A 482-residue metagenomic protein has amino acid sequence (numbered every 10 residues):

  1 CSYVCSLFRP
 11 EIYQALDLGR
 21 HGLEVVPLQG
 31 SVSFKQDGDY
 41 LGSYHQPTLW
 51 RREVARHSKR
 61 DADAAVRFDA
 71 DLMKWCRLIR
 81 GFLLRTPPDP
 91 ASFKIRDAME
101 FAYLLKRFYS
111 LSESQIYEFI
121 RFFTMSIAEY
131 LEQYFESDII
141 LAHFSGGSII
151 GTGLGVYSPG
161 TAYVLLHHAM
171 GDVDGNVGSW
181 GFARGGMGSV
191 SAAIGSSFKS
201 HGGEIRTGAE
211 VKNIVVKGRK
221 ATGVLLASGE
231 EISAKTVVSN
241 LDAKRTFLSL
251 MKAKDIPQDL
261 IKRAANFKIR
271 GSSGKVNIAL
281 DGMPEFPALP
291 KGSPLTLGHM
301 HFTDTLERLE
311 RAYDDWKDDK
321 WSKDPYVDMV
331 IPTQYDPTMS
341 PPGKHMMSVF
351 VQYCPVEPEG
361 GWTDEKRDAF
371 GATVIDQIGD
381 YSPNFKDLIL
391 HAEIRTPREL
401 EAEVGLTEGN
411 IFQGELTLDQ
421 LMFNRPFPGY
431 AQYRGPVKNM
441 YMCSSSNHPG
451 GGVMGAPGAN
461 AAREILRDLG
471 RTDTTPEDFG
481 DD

Functional and structural regions predicted by a protein language model:
C1-A91, Q413-L416, N460: N-terminal glycine-rich phosphate/pyrophosphate-binding loop and immediately adjacent elements
R67-M99, P325-F423, F479-D482: Helix-rich C-terminal "cap"/substrate-channel and partner-interaction subdomain that packs against the flavin-binding
M73-H201, G208, L406-L421: Active-site/ligand-binding neighborhood in enzyme catalytic cores
S137, L141-G160, K320-P332, N384-H448: A glycine-rich dinucleotide-binding beta-alpha-beta segment and adjacent secondary-structure elements that constitute
V177, F182-R184, A209-S340: Mid-domain catalytic core of redox enzymes that form a hydrophobic substrate pocket/lid adjacent to a catalytic redox
E204, A209-T222, E393-L406: Beta-rich nucleic-acid/ligand-interaction surfaces
E210, V216, P397, D468-D482: Active-site-proximal substrate-binding core of FAD-dependent oxidoreductases
S445-L466: A conserved FAD-binding loop/helix module that cradles the flavin
